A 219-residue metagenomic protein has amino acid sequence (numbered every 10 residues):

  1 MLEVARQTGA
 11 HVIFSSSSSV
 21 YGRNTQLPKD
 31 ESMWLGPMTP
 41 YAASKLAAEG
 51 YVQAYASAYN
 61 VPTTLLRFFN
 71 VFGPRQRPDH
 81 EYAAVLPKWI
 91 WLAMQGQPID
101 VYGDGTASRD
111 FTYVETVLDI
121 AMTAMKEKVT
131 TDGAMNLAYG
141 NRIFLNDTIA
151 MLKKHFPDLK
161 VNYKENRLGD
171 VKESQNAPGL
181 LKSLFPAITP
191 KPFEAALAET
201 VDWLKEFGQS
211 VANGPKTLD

Functional and structural regions predicted by a protein language model:
M1, V52, W89, L181-K182: Structural element of the ATP-grasp superfamily
M1-V71, A198, D202-W203, F207 (+1 more regions): N-terminal Rossmann-like NAD(P)+-binding domain of SDR-like oxidoreductases, especially those catalyzing
R23-T25, P74-Q76, K172, L180: Short beta-loop-alpha junction of Rossmann-like oxidoreductase domains
Q26, G50-R109, V114-T123, A150-H155: NAD(P)-dependent short-chain dehydrogenase/reductase
E31-S32, E81-A84, G179-L180: Short, hinge-like loop/turn segments at secondary-structure boundaries
P40, A48, Y82, L145 (+1 more regions): Conserved donor sugar-nucleotide recognition element shared by glycan-biosynthetic enzymes
S44, Y82, S174: Short, conserved glycine- and acidic-residue-centered signature motifs in active-site or ligand-binding loops
M94-D219: C-terminal substrate-binding subdomain of Rossmann-fold SDR/epimerase-dehydratase oxidoreductases
